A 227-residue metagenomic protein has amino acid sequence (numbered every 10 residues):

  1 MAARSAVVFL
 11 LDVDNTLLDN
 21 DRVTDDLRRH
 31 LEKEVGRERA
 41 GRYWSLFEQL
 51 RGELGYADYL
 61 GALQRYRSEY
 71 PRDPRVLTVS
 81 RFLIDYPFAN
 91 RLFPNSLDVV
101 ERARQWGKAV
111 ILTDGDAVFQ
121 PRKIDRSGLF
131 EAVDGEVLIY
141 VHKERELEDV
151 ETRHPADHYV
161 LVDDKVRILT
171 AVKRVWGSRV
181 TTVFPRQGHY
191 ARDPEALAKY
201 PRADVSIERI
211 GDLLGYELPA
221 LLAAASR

Functional and structural regions predicted by a protein language model:
M1-A6, D125-L161, K165-R227: Asp-based, Mg2+/Mn2+-dependent phosphohydrolase catalytic module
A2-S45, E69: Active-site neighborhood of HAD-like aspartate-dependent phosphohydrolases
D12-V13, L112, V162, P185: Short hydrophobic segments within beta-strands
L17, A109, L161: Conserved SAM-binding loop
V23, E34-R37, F47-I84: A metal-dependent, Asp-based hydrolase signature
L60-G61, R81-I111, E144, D149: Short, acidic loop-to-helix structural element flanking the phosphoryl-transfer center in phosphate-processing enzymes
F93, T113-G115, K165: Helix N-cap/beta->alpha junction signal
L97-V110, D114-L138: Substrate-recognition/cap helix-loop segment adjacent to the acidic, metal-dependent catalytic center of Asp-based
